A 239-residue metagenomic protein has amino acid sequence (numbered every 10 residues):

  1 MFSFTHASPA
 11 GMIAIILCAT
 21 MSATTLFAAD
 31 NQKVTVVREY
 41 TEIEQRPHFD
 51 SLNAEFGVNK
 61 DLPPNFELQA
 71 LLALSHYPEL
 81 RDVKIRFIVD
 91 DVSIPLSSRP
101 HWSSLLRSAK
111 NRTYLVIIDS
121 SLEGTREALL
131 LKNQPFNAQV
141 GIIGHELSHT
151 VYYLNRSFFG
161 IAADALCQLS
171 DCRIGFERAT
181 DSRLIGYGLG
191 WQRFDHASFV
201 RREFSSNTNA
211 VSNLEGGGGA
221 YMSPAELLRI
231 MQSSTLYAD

Functional and structural regions predicted by a protein language model:
F2-I13: Bacterial N-terminal signal peptides that target proteins for export
M12-S22: Bacterial N-terminal signal peptides
L26-R107: A metal-dependent hydrolase signature that marks the N-terminal structural subdomain at the beginning of catalytic folds
S97-F136, Y153: Active-site scaffold of zinc-dependent metalloenzymes
P135-V151: Short alpha-helix carrying the canonical HExxH Zn2+-binding catalytic motif
E146-A162, G186-W191: Catalytic Zn2+-binding segment of zinc metalloproteases
Y152-D181: Post-HEXXH active-site segment of zinc metalloproteases
G190-D239: Long, well-structured alpha-helical subdomains associated with metal-dependent extracellular/ecto-lumenal hydrolases
